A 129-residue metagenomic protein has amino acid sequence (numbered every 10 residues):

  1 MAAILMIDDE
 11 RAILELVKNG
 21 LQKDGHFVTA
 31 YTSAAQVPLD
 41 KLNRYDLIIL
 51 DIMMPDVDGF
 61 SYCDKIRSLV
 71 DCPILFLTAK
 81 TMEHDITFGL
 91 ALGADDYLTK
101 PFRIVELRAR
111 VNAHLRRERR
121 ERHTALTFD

Functional and structural regions predicted by a protein language model:
A2-A12, V17-L21, I48: Conserved acidic segment of CheY-like receiver
L14, P55, M82, K100: The feature encodes the CheY-like receiver
A30-L47: Acidic, metal-coordinating helix/loop segments flanking the phosphotransfer/catalytic sites of two-component signaling
T32-S33, D58-S61: Acidic catalytic/metal-coordinating carboxylates
D51, T78: Active-site residues of response regulator receiver
F102-L115: C-terminal output helix
A113-D129: Short, Lys/Arg-enriched segments at the junction into DNA-binding effector domains of transcriptional regulators
